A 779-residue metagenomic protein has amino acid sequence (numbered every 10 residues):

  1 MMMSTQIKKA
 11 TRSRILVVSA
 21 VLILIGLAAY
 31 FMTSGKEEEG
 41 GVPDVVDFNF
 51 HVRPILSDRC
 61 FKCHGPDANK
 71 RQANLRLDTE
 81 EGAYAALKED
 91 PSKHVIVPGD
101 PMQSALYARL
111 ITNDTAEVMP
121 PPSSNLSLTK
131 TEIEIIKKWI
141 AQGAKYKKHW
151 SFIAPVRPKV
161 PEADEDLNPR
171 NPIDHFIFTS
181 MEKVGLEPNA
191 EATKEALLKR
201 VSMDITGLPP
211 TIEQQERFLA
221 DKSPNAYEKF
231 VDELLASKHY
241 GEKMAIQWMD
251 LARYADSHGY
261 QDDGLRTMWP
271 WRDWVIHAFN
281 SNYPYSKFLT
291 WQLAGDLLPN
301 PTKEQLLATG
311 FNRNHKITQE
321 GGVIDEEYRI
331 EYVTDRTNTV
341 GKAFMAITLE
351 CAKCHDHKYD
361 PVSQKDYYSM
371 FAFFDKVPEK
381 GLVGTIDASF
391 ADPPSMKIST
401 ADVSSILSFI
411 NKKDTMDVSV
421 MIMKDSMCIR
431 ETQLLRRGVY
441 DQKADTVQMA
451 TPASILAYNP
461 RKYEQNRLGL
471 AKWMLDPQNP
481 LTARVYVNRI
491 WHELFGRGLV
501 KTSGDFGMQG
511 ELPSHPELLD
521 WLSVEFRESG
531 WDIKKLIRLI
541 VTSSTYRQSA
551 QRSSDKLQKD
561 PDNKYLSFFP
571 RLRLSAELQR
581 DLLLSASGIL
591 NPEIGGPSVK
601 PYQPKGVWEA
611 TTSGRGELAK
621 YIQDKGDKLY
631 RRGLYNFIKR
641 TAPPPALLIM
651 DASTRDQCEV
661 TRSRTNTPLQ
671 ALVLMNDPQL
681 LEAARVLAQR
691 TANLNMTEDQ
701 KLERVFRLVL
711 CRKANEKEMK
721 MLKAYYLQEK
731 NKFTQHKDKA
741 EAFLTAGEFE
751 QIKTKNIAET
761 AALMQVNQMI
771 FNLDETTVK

Functional and structural regions predicted by a protein language model:
M1-V46, L234, A255, W274-V275 (+2 more regions): N-terminal export/targeting leaders of redox proteins
S13-L16, L27-K137, A141-T179, K183 (+9 more regions): Solvent-exposed helix-loop boundary motif
E117, S281, T309-Q433, M719: Active-site histidine-acidic residue metal-binding/catalytic motifs, centered on HxH/HExxH-like signatures
D164-R200, D204-H239, R253-N300, D360-S363 (+6 more regions): Primarily short, surface-exposed interaction patches in extracytoplasmic proteins
M249-L251, A255-P270, L297-R336: Beta-propeller blade termini and top-face loops
